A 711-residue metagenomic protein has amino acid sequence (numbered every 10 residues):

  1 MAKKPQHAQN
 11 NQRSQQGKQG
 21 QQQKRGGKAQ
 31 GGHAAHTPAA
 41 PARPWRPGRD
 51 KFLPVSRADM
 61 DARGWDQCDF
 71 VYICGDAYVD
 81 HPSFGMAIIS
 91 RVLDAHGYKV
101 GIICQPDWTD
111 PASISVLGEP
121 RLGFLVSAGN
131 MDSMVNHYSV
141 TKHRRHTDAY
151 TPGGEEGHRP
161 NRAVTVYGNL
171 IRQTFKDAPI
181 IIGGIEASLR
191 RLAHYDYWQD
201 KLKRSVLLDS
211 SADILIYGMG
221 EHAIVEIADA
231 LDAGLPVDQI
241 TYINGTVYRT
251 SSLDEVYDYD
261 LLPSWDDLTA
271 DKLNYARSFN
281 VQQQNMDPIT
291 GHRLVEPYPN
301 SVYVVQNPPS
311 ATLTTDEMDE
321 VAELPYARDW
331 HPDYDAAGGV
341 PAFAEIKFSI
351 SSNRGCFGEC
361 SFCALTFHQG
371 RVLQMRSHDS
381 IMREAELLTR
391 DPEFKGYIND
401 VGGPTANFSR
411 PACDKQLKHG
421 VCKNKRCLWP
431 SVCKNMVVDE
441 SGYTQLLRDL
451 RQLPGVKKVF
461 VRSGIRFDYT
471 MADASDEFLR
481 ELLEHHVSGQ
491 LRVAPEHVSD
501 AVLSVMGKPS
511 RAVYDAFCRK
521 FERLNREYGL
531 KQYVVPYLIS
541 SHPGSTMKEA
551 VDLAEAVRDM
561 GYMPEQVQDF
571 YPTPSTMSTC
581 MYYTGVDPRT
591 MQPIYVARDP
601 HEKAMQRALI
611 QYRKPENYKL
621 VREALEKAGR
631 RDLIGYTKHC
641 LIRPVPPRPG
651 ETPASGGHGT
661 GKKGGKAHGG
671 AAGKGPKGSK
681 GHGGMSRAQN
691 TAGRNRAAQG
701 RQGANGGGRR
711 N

Functional and structural regions predicted by a protein language model:
A2-R43, H419, K425, I642-N711: Acidic, low-complexity intrinsically disordered tails
A40-Q67, A77, L273-S349: N-terminal [4Fe-4S]-dependent radical SAM core
W65, Y72-C74, I88, I103 (+3 more regions): Conserved SAM/AdoMet-binding glycine-rich loop
I73-Y78, D335-A364, Y397: N-terminal pre-triad scaffold of radical SAM enzymes
A77, G85, C104-P299, Q306-N307: Glycine-rich beta-alpha loop elements in corrinoid/cobalamin-binding modules across cobalamin-dependent enzymes
T109, D238-M286, V302, P309-L313 (+6 more regions): Terminal amphipathic helices with adjacent charged low-complexity linkers/tails
D132-T141, L189-R191, E221-E226, S251-D254 (+7 more regions): Flexible glycine/acidic-rich beta-alpha junction loops that bind and position SAM and/or redox cofactors in anaerobic
D213, V321, C356, I381 (+3 more regions): Conserved, mostly hydrophobic/aromatic
